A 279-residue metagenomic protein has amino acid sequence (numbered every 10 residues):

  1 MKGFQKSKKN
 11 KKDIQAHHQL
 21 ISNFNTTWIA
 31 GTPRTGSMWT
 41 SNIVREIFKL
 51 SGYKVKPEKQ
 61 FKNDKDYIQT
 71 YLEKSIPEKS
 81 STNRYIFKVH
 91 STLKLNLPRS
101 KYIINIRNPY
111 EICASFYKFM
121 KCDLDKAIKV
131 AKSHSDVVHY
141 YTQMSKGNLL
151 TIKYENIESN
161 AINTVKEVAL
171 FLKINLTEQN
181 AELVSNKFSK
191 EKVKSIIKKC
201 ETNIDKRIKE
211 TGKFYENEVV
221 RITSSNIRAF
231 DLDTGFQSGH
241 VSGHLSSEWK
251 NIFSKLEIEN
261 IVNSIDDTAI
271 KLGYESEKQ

Functional and structural regions predicted by a protein language model:
M1-R84: PAPS-dependent sulfotransferase catalytic core
M1-T27, E178-Q279: PAPS-dependent sulfotransferases, especially Golgi type II membrane carbohydrate sulfotransferases
S22-N25, T32-P33, S37, Y102 (+5 more regions): Aromatic-acidic/polar surface patches that form glycan- and anion
F48, L172-K173, F253, L272: A broad structural signal for alpha-helix termini and local helix breaks/kinks
L50-Y53, C122, I174, Y274: Helix N-cap/coil-helix junction residues
E73-P77, L93-K94, V138, I258: Short amphipathic alpha-helical segments and helix-helix/interface helices
S81-F236, I252: PAPS-dependent sulfotransferase catalytic domain
